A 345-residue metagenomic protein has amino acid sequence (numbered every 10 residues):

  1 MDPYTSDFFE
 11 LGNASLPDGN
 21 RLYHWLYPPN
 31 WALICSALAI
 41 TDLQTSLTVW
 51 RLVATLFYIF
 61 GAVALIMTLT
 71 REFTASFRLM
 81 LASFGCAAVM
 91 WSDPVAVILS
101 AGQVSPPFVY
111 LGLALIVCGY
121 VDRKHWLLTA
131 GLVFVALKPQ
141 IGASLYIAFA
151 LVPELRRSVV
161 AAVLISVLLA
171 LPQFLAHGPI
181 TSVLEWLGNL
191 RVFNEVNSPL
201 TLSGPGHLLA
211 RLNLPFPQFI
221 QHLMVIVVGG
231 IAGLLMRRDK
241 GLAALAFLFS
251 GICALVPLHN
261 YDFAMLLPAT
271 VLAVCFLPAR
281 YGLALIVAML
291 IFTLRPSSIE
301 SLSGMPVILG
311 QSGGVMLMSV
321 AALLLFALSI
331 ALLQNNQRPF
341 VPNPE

Functional and structural regions predicted by a protein language model:
M1-L127, F149-L267, V271-P278, R338-E345: Primarily membrane-embedded glycan-assembly and transfer machineries that use lipid-linked glycans
K124-V152: Voltage-sensor/pore transmembrane module of 6-TM cation channels
L137-Q140, V167-P172, T293: Membrane-embedded alpha-helical segments of transport systems, primarily multispan ion/solute transporters
V274-E345: Aromatic-enriched
